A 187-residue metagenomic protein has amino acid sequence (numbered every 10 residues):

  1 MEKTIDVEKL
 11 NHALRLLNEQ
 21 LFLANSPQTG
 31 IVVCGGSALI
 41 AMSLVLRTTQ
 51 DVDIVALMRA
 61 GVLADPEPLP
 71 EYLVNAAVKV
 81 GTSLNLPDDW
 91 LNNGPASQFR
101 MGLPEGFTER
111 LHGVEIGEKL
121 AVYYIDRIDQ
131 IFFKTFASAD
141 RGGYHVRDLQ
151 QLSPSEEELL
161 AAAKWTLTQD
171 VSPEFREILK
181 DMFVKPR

Functional and structural regions predicted by a protein language model:
M1-R187: Compositionally biased terminal segments of proteins
